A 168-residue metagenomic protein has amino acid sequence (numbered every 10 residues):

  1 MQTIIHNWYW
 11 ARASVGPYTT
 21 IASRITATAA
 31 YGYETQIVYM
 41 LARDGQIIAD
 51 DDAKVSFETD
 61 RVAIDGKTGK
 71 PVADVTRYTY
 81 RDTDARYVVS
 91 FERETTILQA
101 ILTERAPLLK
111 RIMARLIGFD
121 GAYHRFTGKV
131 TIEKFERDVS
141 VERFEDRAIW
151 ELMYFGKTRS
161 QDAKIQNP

Functional and structural regions predicted by a protein language model:
M1-P168: Structured soluble/peripheral alpha/beta segments that form catalytic or ligand/cofactor-binding pockets
